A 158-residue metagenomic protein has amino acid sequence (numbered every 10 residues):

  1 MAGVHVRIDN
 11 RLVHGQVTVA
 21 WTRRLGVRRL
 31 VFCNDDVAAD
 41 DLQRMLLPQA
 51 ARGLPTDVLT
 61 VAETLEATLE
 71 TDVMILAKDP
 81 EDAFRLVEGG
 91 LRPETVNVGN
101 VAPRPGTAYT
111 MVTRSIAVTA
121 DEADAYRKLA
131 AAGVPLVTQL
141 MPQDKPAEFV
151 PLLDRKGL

Functional and structural regions predicted by a protein language model:
M1-A50: Long, hydrophobic N-terminal alpha-helical segment
A2-V6, R28-V31, P55-D57, D72-I75 (+2 more regions): Structural motif
V6, A38, L42, L47-P48 (+3 more regions): Protein-protein interaction regions
D9-V13, D57, A117-T119: A general structural motif
C33-D35, A77-P80, L140-M141: Structural motif
L42, E66-T68, P105-M111: Short, charged, surface-exposed secondary-structure boundary motifs
D57-V101: Ordered, amphipathic secondary-structure segments that act as subunit-interaction surfaces in large macromolecular
G89, E94-L158: Glycine-rich, aromatic-bearing surface loops/beta-hairpins
